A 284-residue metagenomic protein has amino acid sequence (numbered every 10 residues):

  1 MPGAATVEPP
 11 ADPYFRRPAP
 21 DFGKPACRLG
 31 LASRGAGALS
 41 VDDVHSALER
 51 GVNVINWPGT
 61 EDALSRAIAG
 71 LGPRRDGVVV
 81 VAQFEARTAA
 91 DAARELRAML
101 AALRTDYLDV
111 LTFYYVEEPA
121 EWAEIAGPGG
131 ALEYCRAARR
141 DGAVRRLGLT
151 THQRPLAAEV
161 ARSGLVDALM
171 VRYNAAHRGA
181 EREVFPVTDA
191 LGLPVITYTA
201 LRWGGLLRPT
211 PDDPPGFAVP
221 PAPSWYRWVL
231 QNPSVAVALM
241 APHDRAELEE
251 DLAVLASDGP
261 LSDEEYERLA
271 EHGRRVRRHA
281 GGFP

Functional and structural regions predicted by a protein language model:
M1-V78: N-terminal binding-site loop/beta-alpha segment at the start of enzyme catalytic domains that lines or forms
Y14, A26-G30, N53-V54, G77-V81 (+5 more regions): Structural preference for beta-strand elements that scaffold enzyme active sites
R16, V44, L64-I68, A93-L100 (+5 more regions): Generic structural signal for well-ordered alpha-helices, preferentially at hydrophobic/aromatic core positions
P25, S46-L48, N53, L165-A168 (+1 more regions): Structured C-terminal cap/extension of enzyme domains
R28-L39, V81-D91, P119-A123, T210-V219: Active-site mouth loops of central-metabolism enzymes
G35, R87-N174, G179-E183, L193-I196 (+1 more regions): Glycine/proline-rich, positively charged, aromatic-decorated active-site loop/lid region on the catalytic face
G59-T60, F84-A86, M170-R178, A200-L201 (+1 more regions): Short, acidic/turn-prone active-site loops that include or flank metal/cofactor- and phosphate-binding residues
S65-A69, P73-A82, P128-G129, R145-R146 (+2 more regions): Short acidic, glycine/proline-enriched helix-loop-strand junctions
